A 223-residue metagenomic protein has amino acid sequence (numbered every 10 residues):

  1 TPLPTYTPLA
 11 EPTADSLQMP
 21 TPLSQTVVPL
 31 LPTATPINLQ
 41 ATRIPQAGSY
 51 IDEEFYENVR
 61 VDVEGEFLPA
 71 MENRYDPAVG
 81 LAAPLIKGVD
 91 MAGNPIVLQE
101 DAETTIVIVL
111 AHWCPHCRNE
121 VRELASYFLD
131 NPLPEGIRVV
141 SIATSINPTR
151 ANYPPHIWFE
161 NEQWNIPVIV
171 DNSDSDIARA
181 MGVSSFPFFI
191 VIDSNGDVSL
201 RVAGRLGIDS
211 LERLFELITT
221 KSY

Functional and structural regions predicted by a protein language model:
T1-A78, Y223: Ser/Thr-rich, Proline-interspersed low-complexity disordered segments
E72, A111-W113, T144-I146: Second-shell loop/turn segments in exported
A83-P84, T105, F186-P187: Short loop/turn microsegments at loop-to-beta-strand junctions
I96-R118: Short active-site neighborhood of thiol/selenol oxidoreductases, capturing the structured segment around
A102-T105, E135-R138, W164-I166, S194: Loop/turn elements at helix/coil->beta-strand transitions in domains of secreted/extracellular proteins
R118-E162, V170-R179: Structural microenvironment flanking redox-active thiols in thiol-disulfide oxidoreductases
E162-W164, D171-L217: Thiol/disulfide oxidoreductase modules built on the thioredoxin-like
